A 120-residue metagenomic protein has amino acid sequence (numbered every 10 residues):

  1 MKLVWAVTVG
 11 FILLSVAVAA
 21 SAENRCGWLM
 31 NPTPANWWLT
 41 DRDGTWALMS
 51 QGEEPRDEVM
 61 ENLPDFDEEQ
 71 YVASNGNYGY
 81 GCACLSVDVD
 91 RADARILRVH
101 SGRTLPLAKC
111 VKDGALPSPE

Functional and structural regions predicted by a protein language model:
M1-V7: Bacterial N-terminal signal peptides that target proteins for export
L14-A17: N-terminal signal peptide c-region/cleavage motif recognized by signal peptidases
A20-S74: N-terminal secretory signal peptides
M60-E120: Beta-strand-rich cores of mature extracytoplasmic or soluble domains
